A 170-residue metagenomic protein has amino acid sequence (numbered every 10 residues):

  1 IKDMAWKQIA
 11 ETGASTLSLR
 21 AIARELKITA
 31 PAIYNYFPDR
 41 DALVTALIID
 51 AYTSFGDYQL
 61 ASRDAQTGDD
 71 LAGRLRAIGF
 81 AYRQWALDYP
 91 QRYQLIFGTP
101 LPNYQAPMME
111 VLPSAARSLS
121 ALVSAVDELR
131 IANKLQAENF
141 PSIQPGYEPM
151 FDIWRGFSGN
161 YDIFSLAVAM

Functional and structural regions predicted by a protein language model:
D3-K7, A42-S62, A77-A81, L95 (+4 more regions): Alpha-helical structural segments
T12-A42, A46: Helix-turn-helix
A61-D70, P102-Y104: Helix-loop segments that flank and shape redox-cofactor active sites
A72-Q91, S120-D127: Amphipathic alpha-helical segments that line or abut small-molecule/effector binding pockets and mediate allosteric
A77, A81, Q91, L95 (+3 more regions): Amphipathic alpha-helical interaction segments
Y89-M109, K134-E148: Amphipathic alpha-helical segments used for helix-helix packing
A121, E128-M170: Hydrophobic alpha-helical segments that form the core of small-molecule binding pockets and/or dimer interfaces
